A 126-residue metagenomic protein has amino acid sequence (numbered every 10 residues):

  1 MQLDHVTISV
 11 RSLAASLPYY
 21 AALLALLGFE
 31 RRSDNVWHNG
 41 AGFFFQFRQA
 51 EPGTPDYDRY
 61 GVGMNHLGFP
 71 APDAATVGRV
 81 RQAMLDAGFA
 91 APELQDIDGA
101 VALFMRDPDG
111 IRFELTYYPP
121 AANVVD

Functional and structural regions predicted by a protein language model:
M1-L17, L67, A121-D126: N-terminal beta-strand motif that seeds the catalytic metal site of vicinal oxygen chelate
D4-R11, D58-A83, V101-R106, I111: Vicinal oxygen chelate
T7-A50: Core segments of cupin and vicinal oxygen chelate
P18, A22-A25, A75-Q82, D86: Replace "anionic and nucleotidyl ligands
L26, N35, N39-F44, N65-F69 (+1 more regions): Amphipathic alpha-helical "stalk" segments
L27, R81-Q82, D86-D126: Vicinal oxygen chelate
G42-F44, P52, P72-V77: Short, charged/polar surface micro-motifs in flexible loops or helix N-caps
E51-Y57: Short beta-strand/turn micro-motifs at beta-sheet edges
